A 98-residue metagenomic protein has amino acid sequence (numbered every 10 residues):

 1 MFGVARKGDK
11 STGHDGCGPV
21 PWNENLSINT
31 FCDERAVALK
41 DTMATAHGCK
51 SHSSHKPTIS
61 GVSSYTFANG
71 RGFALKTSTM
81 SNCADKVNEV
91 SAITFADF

Functional and structural regions predicted by a protein language model:
M1-F98: Intrinsically disordered, low-complexity proline/glycine-rich segments
